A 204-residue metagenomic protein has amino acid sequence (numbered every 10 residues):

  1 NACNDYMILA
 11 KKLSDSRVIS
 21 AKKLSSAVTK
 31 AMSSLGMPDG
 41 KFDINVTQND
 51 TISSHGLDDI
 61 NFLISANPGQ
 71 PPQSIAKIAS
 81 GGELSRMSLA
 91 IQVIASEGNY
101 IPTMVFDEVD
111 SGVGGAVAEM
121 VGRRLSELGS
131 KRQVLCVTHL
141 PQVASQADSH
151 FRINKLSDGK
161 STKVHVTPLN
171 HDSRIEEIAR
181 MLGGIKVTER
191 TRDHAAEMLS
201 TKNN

Functional and structural regions predicted by a protein language model:
N1-T51: Charged, surface-exposed helical/loop "interaction arms" that form contiguous linear patches used for dimerization
V18, G98-N99, S111-E119: Conserved D-loop-proximal element of ABC-family nucleotide-binding domains
S33-L35, D50-H55, A76-A79, I94 (+4 more regions): Replace "in large, NTP-powered and nucleic-acid-processing enzymes" with "in large, NTP-powered factors and other
I44-Q48, I64-P68, I91-V93, K155 (+1 more regions): Flexible glycine-/small-residue-rich
A66-G69, G82-M104: GG-anchored amphipathic helix commonly corresponding to the ABC/SMC/Rad50 NBD signature/C-loop
D107-E108: Walker B catalytic acidic pair
A116-N204: C-terminal lobe/lid and adjacent interdomain/linker elements of RecA-like ASCE P-loop ATPase modules
